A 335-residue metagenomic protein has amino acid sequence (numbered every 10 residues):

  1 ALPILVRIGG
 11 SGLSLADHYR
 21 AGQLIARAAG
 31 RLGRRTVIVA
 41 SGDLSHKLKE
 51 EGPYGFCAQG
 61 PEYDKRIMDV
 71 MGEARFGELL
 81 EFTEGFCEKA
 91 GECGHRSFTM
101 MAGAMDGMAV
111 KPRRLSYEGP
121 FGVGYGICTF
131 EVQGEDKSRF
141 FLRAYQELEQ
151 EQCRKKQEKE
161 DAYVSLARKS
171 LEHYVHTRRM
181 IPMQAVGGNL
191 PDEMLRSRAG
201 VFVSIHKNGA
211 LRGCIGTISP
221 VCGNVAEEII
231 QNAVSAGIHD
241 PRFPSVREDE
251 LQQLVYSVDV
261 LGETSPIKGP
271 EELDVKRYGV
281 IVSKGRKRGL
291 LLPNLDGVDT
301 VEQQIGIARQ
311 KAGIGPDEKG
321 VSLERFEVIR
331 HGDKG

Functional and structural regions predicted by a protein language model:
A1-L24, R31, E50-S165, S245-D249 (+6 more regions): Flexible, D/E/H-enriched segments
I8, R34-G42: Beta-strand elements within well-structured catalytic alpha/beta cores of enzymes that handle phosphate/sulfate esters
G12-L13, L44, G262-T264: Acidic, glycine-rich active-site loops and adjacent beta-strand->loop/helix elements that engage anionic groups
I38-V39, A90, G209-R212: Short glycine- and Lys/Arg-enriched binding-loop motifs that mark or flank ligand-binding interfaces
S41-G52: A structural signal for small-residue-enriched, beta-sheet-centric alpha/beta enzyme cores and oligomeric scaffold folds
L148-G335: Basic nucleic-acid-binding interfaces
